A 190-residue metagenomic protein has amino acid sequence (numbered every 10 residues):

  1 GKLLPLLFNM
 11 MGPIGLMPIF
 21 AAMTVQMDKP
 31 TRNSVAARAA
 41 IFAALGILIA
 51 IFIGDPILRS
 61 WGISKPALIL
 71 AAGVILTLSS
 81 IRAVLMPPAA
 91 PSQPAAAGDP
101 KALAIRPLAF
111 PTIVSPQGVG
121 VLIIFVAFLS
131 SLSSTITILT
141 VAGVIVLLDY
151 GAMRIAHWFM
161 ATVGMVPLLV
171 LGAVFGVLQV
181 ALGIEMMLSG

Functional and structural regions predicted by a protein language model:
G1, A36, A40-I41, L70 (+2 more regions): Hydrophobic alpha-helical transmembrane segments
G1-T31, A96-D149: Structural signal for alpha-helical transmembrane segments and their flanking helix-loop junctions in multi-pass
N33-L85: Membrane helix-loop-helix hairpins that form the core translocation module of multi-pass transporters
A44-F52, G143-L147, G151, I155: Generic alpha-helical transmembrane segments of integral inner-membrane proteins, especially permease/transport modules
L48-I53, I113-F125, L178-G190: Hydrophobic alpha-helical transmembrane segments in multi-pass integral membrane proteins
G54-S64, L122-T137, W158-T162, S189-G190: Membrane-interface helix termini and inter-helical loops of multi-pass transporters
G62-P66, G151-L171: Membrane interface segments of multi-pass transport proteins and intramembrane proteases
G73-A96, V180-G190: Transmembrane helix exit motif
